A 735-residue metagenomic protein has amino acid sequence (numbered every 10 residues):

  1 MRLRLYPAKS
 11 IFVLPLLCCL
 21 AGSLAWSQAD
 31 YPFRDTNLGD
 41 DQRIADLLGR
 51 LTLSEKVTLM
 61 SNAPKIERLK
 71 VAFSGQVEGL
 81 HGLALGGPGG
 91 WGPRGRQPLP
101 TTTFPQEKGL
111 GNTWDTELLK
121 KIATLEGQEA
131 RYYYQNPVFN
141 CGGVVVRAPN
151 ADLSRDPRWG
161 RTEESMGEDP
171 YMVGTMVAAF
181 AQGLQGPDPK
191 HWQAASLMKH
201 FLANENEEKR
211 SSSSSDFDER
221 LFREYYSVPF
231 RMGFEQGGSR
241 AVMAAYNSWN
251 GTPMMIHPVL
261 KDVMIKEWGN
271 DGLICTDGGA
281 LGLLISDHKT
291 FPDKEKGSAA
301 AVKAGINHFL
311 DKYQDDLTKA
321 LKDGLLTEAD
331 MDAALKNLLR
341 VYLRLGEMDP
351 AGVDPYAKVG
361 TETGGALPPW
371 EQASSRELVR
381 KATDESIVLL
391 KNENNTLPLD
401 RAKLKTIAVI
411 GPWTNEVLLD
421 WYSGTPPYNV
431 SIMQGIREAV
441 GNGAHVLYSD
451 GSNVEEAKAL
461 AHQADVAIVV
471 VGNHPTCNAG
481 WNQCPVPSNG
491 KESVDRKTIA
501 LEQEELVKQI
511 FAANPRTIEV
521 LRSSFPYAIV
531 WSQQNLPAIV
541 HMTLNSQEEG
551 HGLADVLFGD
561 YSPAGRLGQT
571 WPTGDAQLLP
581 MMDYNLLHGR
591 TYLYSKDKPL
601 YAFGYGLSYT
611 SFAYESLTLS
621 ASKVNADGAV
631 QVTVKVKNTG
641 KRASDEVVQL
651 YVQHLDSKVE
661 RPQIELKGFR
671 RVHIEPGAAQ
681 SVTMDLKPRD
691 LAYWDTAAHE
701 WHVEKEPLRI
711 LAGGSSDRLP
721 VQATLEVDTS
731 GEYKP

Functional and structural regions predicted by a protein language model:
M1-L14: Bacterial N-terminal signal peptides that target proteins for export
I11-S23: Bacterial N-terminal signal peptides
W26-W694, E700-S716, P735: Glycoside hydrolase catalytic-domain context in secreted enzymes
R718-K734: Short beta-strand elements
